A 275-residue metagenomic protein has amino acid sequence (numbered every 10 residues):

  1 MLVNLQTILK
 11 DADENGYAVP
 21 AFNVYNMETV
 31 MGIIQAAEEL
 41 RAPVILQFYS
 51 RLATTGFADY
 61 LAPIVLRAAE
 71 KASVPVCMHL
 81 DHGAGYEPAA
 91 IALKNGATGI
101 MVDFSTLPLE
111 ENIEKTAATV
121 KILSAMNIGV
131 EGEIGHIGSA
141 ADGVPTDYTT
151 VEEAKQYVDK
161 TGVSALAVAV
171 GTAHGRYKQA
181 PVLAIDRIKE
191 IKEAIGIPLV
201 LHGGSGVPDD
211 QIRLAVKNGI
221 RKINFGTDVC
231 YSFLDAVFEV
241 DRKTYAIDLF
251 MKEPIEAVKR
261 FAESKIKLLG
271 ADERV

Functional and structural regions predicted by a protein language model:
M1-V3: Absolute protein N-terminus
L5-N15, N26-L52, D59-S73, G83-I195 (+5 more regions): Alpha/beta enzyme core
Y17-Y25, Y49-A53, L249, E253: A short N-terminal beta->alpha junction/helix N-cap motif
V19-N23, M78-H79, M101, L199-H202 (+1 more regions): Short catalytic-loop micro-motif centered on adjacent basic/acidic residues
F238-V275: Extended, intrinsically disordered, low-complexity segments
